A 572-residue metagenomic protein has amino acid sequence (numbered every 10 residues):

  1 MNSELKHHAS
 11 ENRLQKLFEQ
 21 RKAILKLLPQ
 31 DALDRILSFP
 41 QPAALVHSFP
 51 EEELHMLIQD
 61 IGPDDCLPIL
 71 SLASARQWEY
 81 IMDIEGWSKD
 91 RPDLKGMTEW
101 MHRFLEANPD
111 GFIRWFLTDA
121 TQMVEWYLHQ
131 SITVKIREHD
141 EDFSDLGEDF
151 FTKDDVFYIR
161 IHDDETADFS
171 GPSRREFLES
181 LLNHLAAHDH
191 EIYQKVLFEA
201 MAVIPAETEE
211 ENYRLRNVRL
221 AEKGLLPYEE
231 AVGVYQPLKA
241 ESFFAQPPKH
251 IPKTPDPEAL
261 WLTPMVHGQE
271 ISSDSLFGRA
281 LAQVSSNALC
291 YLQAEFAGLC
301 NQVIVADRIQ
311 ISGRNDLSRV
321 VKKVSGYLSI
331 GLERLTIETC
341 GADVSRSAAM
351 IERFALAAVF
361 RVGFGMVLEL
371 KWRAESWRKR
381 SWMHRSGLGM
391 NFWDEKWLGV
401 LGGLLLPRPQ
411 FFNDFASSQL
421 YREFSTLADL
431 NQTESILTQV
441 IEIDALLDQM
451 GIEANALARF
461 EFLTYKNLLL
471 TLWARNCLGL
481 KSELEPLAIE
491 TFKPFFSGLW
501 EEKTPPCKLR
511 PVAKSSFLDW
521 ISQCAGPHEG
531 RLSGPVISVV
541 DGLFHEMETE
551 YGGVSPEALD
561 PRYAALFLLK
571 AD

Functional and structural regions predicted by a protein language model:
M1-L72, R76-D572: General marker for long, soluble alpha-helical cores
